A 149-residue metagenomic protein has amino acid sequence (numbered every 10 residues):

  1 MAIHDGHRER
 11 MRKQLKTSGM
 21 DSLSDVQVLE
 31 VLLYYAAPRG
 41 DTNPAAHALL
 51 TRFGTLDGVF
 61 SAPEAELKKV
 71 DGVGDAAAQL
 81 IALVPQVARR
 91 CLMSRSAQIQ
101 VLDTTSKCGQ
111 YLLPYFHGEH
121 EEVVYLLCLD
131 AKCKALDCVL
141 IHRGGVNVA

Functional and structural regions predicted by a protein language model:
M1-L32: Charged, compositionally biased N-terminal leader segments and the immediate start of the first structured element
R8, D25, T42, F60-P63: N-terminal alpha-helical segment
M20, L49, L56-V70: A short amphipathic alpha-helix within small helical-bundle interaction modules
Q27-L33, A46-L49, I81-V84: Short alpha-helical scaffolding segments that buttress acidic/His motifs in well-ordered protein cores
L33-F60: Short, contiguous, well-ordered secondary-structure segments
V73-G74: Small-residue hinge/turn detector
R89-A149: Conserved beta-strand-loop surface patch within small alpha/beta domains used for substrate/adaptor or ligand engagement
